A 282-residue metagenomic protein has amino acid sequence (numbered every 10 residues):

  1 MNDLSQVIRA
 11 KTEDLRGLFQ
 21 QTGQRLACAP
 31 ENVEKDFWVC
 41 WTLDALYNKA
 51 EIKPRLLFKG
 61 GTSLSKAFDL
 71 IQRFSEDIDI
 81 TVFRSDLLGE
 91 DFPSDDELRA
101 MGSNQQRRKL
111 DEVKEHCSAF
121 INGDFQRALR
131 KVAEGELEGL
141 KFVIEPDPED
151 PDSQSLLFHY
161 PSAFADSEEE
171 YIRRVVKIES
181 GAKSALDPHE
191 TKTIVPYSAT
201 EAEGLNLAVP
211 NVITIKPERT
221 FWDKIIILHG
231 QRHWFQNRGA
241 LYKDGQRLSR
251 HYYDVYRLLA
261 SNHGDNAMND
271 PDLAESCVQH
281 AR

Functional and structural regions predicted by a protein language model:
M1-N2, I78-F83, N206-I213: Short, mixed-charge, low-aromatic patches
M1-W41, D69, L87-M101: N-terminal regions immediately upstream of nucleotidyltransferase
K35, C40-D44, E51-R55, N104-D265 (+1 more regions): Catalytic cores of NTP-dependent nucleotidyl/adenyl transfer enzymes across multiple folds
Y47, K66, A260-H263, R282: Short alpha-helix boundary/capping elements
Y47-I78, V82-F92: Active-site nucleotide-donor binding segment shared across nucleotidyl transfer reactions
V82-H116: Catalytic palm subdomain of template-directed nucleic-acid polymerases, centered on the conserved carboxylate motif
S276-R282: An amphipathic alpha-helical core segment
